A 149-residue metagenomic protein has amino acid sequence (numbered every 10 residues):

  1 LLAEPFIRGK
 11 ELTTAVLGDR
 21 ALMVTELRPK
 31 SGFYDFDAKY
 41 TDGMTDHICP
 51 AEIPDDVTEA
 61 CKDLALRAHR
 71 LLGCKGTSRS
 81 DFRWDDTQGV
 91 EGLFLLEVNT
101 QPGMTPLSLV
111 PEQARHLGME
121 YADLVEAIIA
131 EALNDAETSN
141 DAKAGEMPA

Functional and structural regions predicted by a protein language model:
L1-D63, V90-F94: Phosphate-binding site of ATP-dependent enzymes
K39, P54-A149: ATP-dependent carboxylate activation and anion-phosphoryl transfer catalytic cores that bind Mg-ATP to form
